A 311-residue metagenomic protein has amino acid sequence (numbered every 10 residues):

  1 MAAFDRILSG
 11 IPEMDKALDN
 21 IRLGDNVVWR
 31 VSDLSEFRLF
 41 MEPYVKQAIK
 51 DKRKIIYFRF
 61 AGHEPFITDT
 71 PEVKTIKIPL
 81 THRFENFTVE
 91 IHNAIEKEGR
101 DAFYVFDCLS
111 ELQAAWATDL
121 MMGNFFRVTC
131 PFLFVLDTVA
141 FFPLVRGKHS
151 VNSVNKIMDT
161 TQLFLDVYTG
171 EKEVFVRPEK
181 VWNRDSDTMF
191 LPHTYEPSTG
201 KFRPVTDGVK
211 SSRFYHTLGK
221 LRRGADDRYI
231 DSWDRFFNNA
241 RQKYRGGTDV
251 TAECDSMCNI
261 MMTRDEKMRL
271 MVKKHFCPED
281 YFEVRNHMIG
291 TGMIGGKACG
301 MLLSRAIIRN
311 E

Functional and structural regions predicted by a protein language model:
M1-F4, R184-L221: C-terminal regions of RecA-like/P-loop NTPase motor modules
R6-G62: Glycine-rich P-loop/Walker A and Walker A-like loops and their local beta1-loop-alpha1 context in P-loop NTPases
W29-R30, Y57, V105-D107, T138-R146: Structural recognition of the conserved hydrophobic beta-strand(s) that form the central parallel beta-sheet of P-loop
F37, G62-T68, H149-N152: Short, charged/polar "capping" segments at the starts of alpha-helices and the immediately preceding loops
D51-A114: Conserved inter-motif catalytic segment of the P-loop NTP-binding fold
A115-W116, M121-K148: Substrate-engagement module of ASCE P-loop NTPases
T138, L144-E196: Phosphate-binding/switch region of NTP-binding enzymes
F214-E311: N-terminal beta-alpha lobe that positions the nucleotide/phosphoryl donor in ATP/NTP-coupled carboxylate activation
